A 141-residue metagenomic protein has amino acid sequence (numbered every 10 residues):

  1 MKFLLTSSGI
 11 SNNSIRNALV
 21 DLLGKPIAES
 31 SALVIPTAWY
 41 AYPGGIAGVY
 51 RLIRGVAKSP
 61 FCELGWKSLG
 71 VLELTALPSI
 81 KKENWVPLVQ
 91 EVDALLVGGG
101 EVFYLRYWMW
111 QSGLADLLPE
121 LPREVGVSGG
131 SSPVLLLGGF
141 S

Functional and structural regions predicted by a protein language model:
M1-F103: Extended, subdomain-level signal for the structured scaffold at the beginning of enzyme domains
L96-S141: Class I SAM-dependent methyltransferase SAM-binding "motif I" and its flanking Rossmann-like core
